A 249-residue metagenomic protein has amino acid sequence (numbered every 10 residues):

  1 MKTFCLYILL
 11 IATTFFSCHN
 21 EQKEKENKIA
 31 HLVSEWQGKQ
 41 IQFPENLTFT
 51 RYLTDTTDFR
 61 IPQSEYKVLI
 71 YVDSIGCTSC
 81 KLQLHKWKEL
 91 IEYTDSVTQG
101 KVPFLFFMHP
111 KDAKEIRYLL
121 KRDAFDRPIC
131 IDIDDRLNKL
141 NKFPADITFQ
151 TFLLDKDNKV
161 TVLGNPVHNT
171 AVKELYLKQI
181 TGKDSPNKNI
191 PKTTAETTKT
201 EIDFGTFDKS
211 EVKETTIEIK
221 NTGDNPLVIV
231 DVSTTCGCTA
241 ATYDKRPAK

Functional and structural regions predicted by a protein language model:
T14-S17: C-terminal motif of bacterial Sec signal peptides marking the signal peptidase cleavage site
H19-P62, K81-L82, T193-T198: N-terminal "domain-start" segment that seeds a small globular fold
T57-K88: Short active-site neighborhood of thiol/selenol oxidoreductases, capturing the structured segment around
G76, L82-K121, L137-K139: Structural microenvironment flanking redox-active thiols in thiol-disulfide oxidoreductases
R117-T148: Short, internal strand/loop/helix patches that form the active-site neighborhood or redox-interaction surface
T148, L153-T194: Thiol-/selenol-based redox modules, centered on thioredoxin-like and closely related oxidoreductase domains
N187-T216, K220-T222: Beta-sheet-dominated interaction scaffolds and their linkers
D224-K249: Surface-exposed binding patches on compact interaction domains or structured appendages
